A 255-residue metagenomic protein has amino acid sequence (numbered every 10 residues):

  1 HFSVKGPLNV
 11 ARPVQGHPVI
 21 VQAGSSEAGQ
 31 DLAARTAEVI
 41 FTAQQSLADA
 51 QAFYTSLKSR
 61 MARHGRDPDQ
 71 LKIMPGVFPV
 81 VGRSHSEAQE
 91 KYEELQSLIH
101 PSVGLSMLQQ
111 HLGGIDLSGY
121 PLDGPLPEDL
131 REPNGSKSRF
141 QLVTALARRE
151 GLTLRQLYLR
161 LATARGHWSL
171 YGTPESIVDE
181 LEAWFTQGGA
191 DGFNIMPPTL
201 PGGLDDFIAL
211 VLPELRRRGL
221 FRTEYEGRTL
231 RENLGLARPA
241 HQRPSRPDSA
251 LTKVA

Functional and structural regions predicted by a protein language model:
H1-Q15, Q51, S59-A183, L215-A255: An alpha-helical appendage that flanks or caps ligand/catalytic pockets
L8-R63: Long hydrophobic segments that form regular secondary structure
V19-A23, E38-T42, L71-F78, F193-I195: Hydrophobic faces of well-ordered beta-strands that scaffold small-molecule active sites in alpha/beta enzyme cores
I20, A33, A88, W184 (+2 more regions): Conserved, mostly hydrophobic/aromatic
Q22-R35, T173-Q187: Short, acidic/polar
A34-A43, R160-H167, G189-P198: Glycine- and acidic
L47-A52, V81, M196-L204: Acidic-and-aromatic substrate-binding clefts and catalytic sites of carbohydrate-active enzymes
G202-L212, R216-R217: C-terminal core of ALDH-fold dehydrogenases
